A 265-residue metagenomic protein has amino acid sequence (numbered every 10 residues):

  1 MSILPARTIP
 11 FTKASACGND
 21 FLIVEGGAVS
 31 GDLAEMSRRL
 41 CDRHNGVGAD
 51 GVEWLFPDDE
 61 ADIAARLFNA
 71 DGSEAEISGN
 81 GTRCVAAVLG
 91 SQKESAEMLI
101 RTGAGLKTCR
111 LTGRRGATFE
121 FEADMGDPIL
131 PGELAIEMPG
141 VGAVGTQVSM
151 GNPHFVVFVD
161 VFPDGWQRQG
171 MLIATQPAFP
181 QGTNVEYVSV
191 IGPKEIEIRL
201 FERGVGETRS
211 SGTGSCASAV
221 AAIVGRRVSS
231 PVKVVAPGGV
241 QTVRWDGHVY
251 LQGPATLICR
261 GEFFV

Functional and structural regions predicted by a protein language model:
M1-A117, V156-V265: A glycine-rich beta-to-alpha transition motif near the start of alpha/beta enzyme domains, typified by
A70, P128, P153: Short glycine-rich anion-binding loops that position phosphate/pyrophosphate groups of nucleotides and phosphorylated
A117-M125: Short, solvent-exposed secondary-structure boundary/capping segments
D127-P128, V240: Short, charged beta-turn/beta-strand-edge "cap" motif at the junction between a beta-strand and an adjacent loop
I129-E133, R260: Short, charged/polar, Gly/Pro-enriched secondary-structure boundary elements
G132-E133, V141-V144, L172-A174, N184: Glycine-rich, charged/polar anion/phosphate-binding loops that engage phosphate groups from diverse ligands
I136-D164: Internal active-site segments that recognize and position negatively charged phosphoryl groups and nucleotide moieties
